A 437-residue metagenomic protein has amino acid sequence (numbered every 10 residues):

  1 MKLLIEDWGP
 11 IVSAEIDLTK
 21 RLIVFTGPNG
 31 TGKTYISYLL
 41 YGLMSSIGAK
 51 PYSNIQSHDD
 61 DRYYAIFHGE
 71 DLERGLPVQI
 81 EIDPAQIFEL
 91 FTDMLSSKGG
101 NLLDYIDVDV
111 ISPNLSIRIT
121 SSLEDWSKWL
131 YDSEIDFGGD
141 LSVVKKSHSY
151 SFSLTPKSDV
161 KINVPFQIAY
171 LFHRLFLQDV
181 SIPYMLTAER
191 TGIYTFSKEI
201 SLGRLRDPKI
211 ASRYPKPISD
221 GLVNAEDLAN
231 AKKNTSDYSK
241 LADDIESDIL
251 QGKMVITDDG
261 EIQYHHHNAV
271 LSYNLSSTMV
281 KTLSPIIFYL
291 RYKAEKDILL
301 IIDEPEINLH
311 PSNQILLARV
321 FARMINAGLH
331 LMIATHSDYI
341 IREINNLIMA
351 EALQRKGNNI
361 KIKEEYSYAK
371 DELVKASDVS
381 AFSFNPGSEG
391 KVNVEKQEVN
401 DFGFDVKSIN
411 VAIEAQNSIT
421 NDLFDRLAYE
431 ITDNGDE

Functional and structural regions predicted by a protein language model:
M1-I210, R342, I348-E372, V392-E395 (+1 more regions): P-loop NTPase switch/coupling surface
G27-N29, Y35, V255-Q314: Conserved ABC ATPase signature
L40-I47, Y289-Y292, A322-R323: Walker A/P-loop NTP-binding motif
M185-T187, D303, L373-N385: Extended hydrophobic secondary-structure segments that form protein cores and membrane-embedded regions
A231-Q251: Amphipathic alpha-helical domain-onset/packing element
D297-L299, G328-M332: Loop/turn-to-beta-strand initiation segments
Q314-N326: Helical segment within the ABC ATPase nucleotide-binding domain
A334-H336: H-loop/switch region of ABC-family ATPase nucleotide-binding domains
